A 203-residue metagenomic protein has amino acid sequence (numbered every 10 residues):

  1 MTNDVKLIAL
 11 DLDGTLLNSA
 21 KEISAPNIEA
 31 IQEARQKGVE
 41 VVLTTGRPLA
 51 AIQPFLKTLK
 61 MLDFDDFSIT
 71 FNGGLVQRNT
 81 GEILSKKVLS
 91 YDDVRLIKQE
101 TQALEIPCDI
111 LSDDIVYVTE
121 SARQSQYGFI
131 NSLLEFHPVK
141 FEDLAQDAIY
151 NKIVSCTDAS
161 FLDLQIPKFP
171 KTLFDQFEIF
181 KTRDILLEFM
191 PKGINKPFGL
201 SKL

Functional and structural regions predicted by a protein language model:
M1-L12, E29-Q32, Q36: Non-catalytic pre-domain segments flanking phosphatase-related domains
D4-K21, L43, I97: Asp-based phosphoryl-transfer active-site loop
L10, T70, K181: Conserved strand-loop elements at the edges of beta-sheets that form or border functional pockets
L16, V76-T80, L186-E188: A short acidic, helix-capping loop that chelates divalent metal ions and anchors anionic groups
N18-A20, G46, K86-K87, N131-S132: Short, flexible loop segments at the rims of nucleotide/cofactor-binding pockets, characterized by
A25-Q124: Active-site phosphate-binding/coordination module
E100, L104-L203: Conserved acidic, metal-coordinating active-site core of Asp-based, Mg2+-dependent phosphoryl-transfer enzymes
